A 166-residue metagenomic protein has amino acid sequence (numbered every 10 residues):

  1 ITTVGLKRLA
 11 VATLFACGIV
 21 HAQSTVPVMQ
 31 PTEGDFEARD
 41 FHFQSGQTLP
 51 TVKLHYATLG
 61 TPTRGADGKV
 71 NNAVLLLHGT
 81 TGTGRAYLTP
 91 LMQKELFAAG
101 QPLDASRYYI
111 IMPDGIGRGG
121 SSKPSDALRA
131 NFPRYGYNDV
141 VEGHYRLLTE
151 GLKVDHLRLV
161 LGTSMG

Functional and structural regions predicted by a protein language model:
I1-A10: Bacterial N-terminal signal peptides that target proteins for export
T13-A22: Hydrophobic h-region of N-terminal signal peptides that target proteins for export in Gram-negative bacteria
A22-A73, G84-R85, P90: Catalytic-loop region of hydrolases
A57-D126: N-terminal cap/lid subdomain of alpha/beta-hydrolase-fold enzymes
A127-V140: Catalytic nucleophile-loop/oxyanion-hole region of alpha/beta-hydrolase and closely related hydrolase-like folds
N138-R158: Conserved acidic catalytic loop of the alpha/beta-hydrolase fold
V160-G162: Short beta-strand immediately N-terminal to the catalytic nucleophile in serine-hydrolase-like folds
S164-G166: Active-site loop->helix "elbow" adjoining a glycine-rich segment at hydrolase catalytic centers
